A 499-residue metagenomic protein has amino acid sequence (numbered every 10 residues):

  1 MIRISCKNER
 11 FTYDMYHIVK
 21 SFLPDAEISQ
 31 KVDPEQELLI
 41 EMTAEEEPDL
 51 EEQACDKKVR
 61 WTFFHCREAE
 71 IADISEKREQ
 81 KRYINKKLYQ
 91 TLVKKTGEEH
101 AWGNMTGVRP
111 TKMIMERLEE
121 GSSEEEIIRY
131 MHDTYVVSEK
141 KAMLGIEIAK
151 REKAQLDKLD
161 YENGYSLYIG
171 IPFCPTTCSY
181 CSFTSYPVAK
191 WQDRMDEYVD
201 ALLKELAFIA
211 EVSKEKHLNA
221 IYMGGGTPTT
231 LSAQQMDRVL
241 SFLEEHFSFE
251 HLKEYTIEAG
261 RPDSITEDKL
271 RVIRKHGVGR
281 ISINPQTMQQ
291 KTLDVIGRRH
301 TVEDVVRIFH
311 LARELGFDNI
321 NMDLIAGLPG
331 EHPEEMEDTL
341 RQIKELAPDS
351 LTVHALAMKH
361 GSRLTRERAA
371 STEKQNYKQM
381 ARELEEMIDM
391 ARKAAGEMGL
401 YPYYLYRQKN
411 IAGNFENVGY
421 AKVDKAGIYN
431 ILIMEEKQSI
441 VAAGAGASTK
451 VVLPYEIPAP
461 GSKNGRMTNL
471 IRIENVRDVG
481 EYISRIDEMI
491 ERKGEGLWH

Functional and structural regions predicted by a protein language model:
M1-E124, L202, G419, V423-H499: Radical SAM enzyme core and accessory elements
I28-V32, L364-A443: A C-terminal junction/extension of Radical SAM enzymes
L92-E99, E119-L167: N-terminal [4Fe-4S]-dependent radical SAM core
E147-I148, Y180, I257: Key residue(s) within conserved catalytic/signature motifs
E162-E197: Canonical Radical SAM [4Fe-4S] cluster-binding loop centered on the CxxxCxxC motif and its immediate flanking residues
G170, S282, L351-A355, N430-I431 (+1 more regions): Beta-strand scaffold of nucleotide-dependent catalytic cores
S185-A391: Conserved non-cysteine loop/helix-boundary elements of the Radical SAM core domain that shape
M358, N410, G446-T449: Short, solvent-exposed loop/turn segments at secondary-structure junctions
